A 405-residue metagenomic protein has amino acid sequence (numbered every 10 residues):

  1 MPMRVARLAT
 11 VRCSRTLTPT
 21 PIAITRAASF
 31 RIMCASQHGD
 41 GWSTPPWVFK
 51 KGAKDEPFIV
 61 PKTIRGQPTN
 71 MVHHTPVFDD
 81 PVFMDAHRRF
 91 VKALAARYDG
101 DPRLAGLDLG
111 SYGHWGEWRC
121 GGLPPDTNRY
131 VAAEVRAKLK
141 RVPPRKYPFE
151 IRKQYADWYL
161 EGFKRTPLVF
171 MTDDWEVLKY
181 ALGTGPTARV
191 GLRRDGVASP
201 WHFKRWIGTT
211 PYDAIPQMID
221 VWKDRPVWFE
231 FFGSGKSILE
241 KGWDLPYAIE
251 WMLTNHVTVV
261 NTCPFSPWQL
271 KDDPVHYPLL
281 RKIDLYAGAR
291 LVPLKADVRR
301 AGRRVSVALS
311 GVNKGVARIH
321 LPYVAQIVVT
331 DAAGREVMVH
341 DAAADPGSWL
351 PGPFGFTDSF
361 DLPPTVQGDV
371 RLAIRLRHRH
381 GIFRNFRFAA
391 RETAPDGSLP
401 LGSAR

Functional and structural regions predicted by a protein language model:
M1-G66, P148-P167: Aromatic-lined substrate-binding rim segments of carbohydrate-active enzymes
P2-V11, N70-A86, A137-P148: The substrate-binding groove and active-site-proximal loops of carbohydrate-active enzymes, especially glycoside
I22-T25, G106-G116, L123-S266: Catalytic-core regions of glycoside hydrolase
Q37-P46, G113-R119, E176-Y180, Q269 (+1 more regions): Short catalytic/ligand-binding loop motif for oxyanion handling, primarily in non-cytosolic enzymes, centered on
H38-T69, E117-K138, G185-R189: Aromatic- and acidic-residue-enriched segments that line the glycan-binding/catalytic groove of carbohydrate-active
P61-F83, H87-R129: Active-site groove signature of glycoside hydrolases
D244-K295: Catalytic cores of secreted or luminal carbohydrate-active enzymes
R281-R405: Extracellular/luminal regions of secreted and cell-surface proteins that mediate adhesion/ECM remodeling
